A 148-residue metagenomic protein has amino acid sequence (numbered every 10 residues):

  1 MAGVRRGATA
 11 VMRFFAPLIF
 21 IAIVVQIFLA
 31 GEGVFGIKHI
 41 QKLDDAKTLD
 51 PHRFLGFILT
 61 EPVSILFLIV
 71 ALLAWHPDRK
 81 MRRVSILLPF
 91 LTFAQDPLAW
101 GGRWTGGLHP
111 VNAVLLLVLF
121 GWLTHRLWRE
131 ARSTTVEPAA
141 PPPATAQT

Functional and structural regions predicted by a protein language model:
M1-T148: Polytopic transmembrane helical bundles with strong interfacial aromatic enrichment
